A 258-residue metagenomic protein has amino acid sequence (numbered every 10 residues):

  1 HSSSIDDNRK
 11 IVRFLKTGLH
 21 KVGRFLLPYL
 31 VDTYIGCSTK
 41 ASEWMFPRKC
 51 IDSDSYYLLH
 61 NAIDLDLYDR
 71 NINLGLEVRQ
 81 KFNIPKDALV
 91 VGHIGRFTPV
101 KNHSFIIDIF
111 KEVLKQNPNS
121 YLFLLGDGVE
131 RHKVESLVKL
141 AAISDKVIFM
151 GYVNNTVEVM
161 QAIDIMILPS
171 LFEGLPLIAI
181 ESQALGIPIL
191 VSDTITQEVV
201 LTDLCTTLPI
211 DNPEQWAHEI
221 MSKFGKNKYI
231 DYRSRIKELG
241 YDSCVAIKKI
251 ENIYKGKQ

Functional and structural regions predicted by a protein language model:
H1-Q258: Membrane-interface segments of envelope glycosyltransferases acting on lipid-linked substrates or membrane lipids
